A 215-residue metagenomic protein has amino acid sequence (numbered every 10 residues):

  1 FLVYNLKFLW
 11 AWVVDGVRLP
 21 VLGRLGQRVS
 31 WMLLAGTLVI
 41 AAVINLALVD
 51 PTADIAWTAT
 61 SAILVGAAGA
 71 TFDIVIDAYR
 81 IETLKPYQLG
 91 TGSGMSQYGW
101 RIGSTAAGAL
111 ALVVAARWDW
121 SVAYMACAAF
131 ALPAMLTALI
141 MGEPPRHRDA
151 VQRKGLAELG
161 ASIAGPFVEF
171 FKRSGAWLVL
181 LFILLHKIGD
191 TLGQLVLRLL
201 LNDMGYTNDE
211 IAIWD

Functional and structural regions predicted by a protein language model:
F1-P20: Central cavity-lining transmembrane alpha-helices of secondary-active solute carriers, predominantly the Major
V3-K7, Q88-A115: Glycine-rich segments within core transmembrane alpha-helices of 12-TM secondary carriers
L19-P20, S30-T52: C-terminal ends and interior cores of transmembrane alpha-helices in multi-pass membrane transporters/permeases
L33-A41, V122-I140: Symmetry-related core transmembrane helices of the 12-TM Major Facilitator Superfamily/SLC fold
S61-G99: Cytoplasmic helix-loop-helix junction between adjacent transmembrane helices in 12-TM secondary transporters
I63, K172-G193: Pair of pore-lining "gating" transmembrane helices in MFS-fold secondary transporters
E143-V179: Juxtamembrane intracellular "pre-TM" segments in multi-pass secondary transporters
H186, L195-A212: Short amphipathic helix-loop junctions that connect adjacent transmembrane helices in Major Facilitator Superfamily/SLC
